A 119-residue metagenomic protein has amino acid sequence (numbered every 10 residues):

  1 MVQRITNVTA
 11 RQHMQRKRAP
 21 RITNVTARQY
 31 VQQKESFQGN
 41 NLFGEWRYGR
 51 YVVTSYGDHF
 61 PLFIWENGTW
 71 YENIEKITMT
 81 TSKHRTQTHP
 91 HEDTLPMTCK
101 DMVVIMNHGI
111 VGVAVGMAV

Functional and structural regions predicted by a protein language model:
M1-V119: Terminal leader/tail segments of proteins
